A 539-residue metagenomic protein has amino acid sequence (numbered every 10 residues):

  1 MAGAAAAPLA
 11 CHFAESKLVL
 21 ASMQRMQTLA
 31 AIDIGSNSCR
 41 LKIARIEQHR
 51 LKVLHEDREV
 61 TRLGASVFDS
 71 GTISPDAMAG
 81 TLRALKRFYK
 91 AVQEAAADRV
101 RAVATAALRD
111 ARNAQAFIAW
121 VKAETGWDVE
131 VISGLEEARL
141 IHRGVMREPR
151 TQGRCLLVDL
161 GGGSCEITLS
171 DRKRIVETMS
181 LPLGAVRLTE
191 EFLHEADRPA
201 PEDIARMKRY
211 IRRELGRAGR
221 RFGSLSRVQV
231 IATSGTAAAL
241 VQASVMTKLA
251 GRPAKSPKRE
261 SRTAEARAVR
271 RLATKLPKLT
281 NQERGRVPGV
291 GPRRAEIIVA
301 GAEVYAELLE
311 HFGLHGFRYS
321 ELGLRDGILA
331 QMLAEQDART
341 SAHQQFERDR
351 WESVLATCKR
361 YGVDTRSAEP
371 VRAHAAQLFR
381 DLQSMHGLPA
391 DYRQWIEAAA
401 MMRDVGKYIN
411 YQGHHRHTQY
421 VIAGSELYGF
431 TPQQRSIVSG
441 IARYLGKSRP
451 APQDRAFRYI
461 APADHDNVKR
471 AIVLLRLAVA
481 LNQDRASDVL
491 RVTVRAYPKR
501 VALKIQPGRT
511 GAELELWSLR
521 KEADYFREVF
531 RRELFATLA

Functional and structural regions predicted by a protein language model:
S16-L18: Cationic, low-complexity basic patches in intrinsically disordered or flexible, solvent-exposed regions
Q27-L29, I43-I46, S66-A97, T105-F117 (+7 more regions): Helical "lid/coupling" subdomains associated with nucleotide-phosphate turnover
E47-R62, S70: Conserved ATP-binding subdomain of kinase catalytic cores across diverse folds
R154-T168: A generic, well-ordered mixed alpha/beta core segment in the N-terminal half of proteins
V529-A539: A short amphipathic beta-strand at an alpha->beta junction
